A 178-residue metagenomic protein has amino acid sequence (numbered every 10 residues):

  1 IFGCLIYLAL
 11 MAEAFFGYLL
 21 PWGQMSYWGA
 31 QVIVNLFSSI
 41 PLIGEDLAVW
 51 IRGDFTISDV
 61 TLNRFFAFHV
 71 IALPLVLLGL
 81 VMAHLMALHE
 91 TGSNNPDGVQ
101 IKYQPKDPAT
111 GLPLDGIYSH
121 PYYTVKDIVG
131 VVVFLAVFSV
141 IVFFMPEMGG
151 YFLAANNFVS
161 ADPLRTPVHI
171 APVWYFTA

Functional and structural regions predicted by a protein language model:
I1-A178: Membrane-embedded and interfacial regions of multi-pass energy-transducing membrane proteins
